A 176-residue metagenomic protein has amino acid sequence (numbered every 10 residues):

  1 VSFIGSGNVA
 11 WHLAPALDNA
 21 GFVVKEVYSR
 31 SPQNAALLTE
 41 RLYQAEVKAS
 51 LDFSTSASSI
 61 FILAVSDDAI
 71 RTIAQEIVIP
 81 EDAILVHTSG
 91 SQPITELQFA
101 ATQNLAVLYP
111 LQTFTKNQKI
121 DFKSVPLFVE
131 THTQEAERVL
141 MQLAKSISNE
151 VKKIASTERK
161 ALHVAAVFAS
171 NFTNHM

Functional and structural regions predicted by a protein language model:
V1-K48: NAD(P)+-binding Rossmann beta1-loop-alpha1 motif at the extreme N-terminus of oxidoreductases
S2-F3, L63, V129: Hydrophobic Val/Ile/Leu positions in short beta-strands of Rossmann-like dinucleotide-binding domains
F22-V23, Q103, N149: Short phosphate-binding/catalytic loops that engage adenosine nucleotides
P32, L42, E46-K119, L140: Rossmann-like NAD(P)(H) cofactor-binding subdomain of soluble oxidoreductases
N34, L38-R41, K119-V164, A169-M176: Internal alpha-helical scaffold of NAD(P)-dependent oxidoreductase catalytic cores
